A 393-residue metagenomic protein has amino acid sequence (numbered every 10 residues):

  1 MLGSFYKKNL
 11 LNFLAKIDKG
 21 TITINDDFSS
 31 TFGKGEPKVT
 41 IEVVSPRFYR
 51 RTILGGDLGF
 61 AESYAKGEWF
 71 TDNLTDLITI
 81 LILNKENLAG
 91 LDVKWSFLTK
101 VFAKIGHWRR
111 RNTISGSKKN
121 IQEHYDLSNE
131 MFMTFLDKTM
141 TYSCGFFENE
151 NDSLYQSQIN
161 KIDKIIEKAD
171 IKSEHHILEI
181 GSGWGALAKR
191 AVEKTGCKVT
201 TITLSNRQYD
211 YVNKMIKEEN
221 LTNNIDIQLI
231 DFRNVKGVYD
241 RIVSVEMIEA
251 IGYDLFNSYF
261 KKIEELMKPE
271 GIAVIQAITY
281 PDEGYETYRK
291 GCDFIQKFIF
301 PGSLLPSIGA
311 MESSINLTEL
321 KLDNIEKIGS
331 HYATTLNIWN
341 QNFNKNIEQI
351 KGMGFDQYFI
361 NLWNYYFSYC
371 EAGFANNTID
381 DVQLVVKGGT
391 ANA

Functional and structural regions predicted by a protein language model:
M1-Q158, K164: Feature captures hydrophobic
S173-G181: Conserved class I S-adenosyl-L-methionine
W184-T195: Conserved SAM-binding loop of SAM-dependent methyltransferases across substrates and taxa, primarily the Class I
K198-T203: Conserved SAM-binding motif I beta-strand of class I
R233-I242: A short acidic, Gly/Pro-enriched loop at the edge of an enzyme's catalytic core that lines a small-molecule cofactor
N257-P269: A short glycine-rich, Lys/Arg-flanked "PGG" loop and its adjoining helix->strand segment in the class I
E270-I278: Conserved beta-strand signature within the Rossmann-like core of class I S-adenosyl-L-methionine
T279-Q383, K387-A393: Substrate-binding/catalytic lobe of Class I Rossmann-like enzymes that use SAM or dcSAM, i.e., the mid-to-C-terminal
